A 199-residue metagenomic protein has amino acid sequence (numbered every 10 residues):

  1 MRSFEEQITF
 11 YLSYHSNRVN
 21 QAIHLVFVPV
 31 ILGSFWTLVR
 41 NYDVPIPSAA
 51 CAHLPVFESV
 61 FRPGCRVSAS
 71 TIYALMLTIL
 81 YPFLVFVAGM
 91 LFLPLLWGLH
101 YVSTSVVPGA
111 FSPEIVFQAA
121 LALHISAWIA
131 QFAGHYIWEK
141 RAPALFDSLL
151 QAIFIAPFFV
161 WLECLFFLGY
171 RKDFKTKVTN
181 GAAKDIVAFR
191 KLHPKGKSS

Functional and structural regions predicted by a protein language model:
M1-E6, N20, E58-G64: Short, charged cytosolic
R2-F10, Y14, Y136-S199: Membrane-proximal soluble regions of multi-pass membrane proteins
I8-L38, L77-V87: Membrane interfacial helix-start motif at the N-side
F27-F35, Y73, F92-H100, I155-A156: Core segments of transmembrane alpha-helices that mediate helix-helix packing or line hydrophobic substrate/ligand
L32-F57, L96-P108: Juxtamembrane "helix exit" motif at the C-terminal ends of alpha-helical transmembrane segments in multi-pass membrane
F57-T71, Q118-A122: Structural signature of hydrophobic alpha-helical transmembrane segments
G64-P113: Helix-adjacent hinge/juxtasegments
L77-V87, Y101-S105, L123-K140, A156-L168 (+1 more regions): Transmembrane alpha-helical segments that form the membrane-embedded catalytic/substrate-channel core of multi-pass
